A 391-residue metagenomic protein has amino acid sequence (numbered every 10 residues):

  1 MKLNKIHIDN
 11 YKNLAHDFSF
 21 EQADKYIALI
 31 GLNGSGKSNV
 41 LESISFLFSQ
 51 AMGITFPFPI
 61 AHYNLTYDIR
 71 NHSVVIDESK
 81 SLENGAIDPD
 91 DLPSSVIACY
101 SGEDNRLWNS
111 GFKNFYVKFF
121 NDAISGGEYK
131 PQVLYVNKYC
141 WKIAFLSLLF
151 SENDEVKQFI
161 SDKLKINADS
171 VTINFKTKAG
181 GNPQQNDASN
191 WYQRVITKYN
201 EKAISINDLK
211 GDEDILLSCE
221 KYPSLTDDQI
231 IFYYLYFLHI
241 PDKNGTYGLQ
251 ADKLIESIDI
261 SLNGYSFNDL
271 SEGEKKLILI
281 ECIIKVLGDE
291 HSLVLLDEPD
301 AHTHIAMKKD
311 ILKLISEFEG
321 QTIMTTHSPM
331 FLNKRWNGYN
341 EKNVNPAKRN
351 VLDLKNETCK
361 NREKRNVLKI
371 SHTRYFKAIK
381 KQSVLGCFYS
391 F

Functional and structural regions predicted by a protein language model:
M1-I60, D242-I379: Switch/communication elements of ASCE P-loop NTPase nucleotide-binding domains
A23, L41-S94: Conserved P-loop NTP-binding catalytic core
K80-R194: Electropositive, glycine-dotted interaction segments that contact anionic polymers or phosphate-rich ligands
S94-A98, S292-V294, K381-S383: Hydrophobic beta-strand segments of well-ordered beta-sheets in folded domains
G102, T326-P329, C387-F388: A short beta-strand-to-loop transition that corresponds to the Sensor-1 phosphate-sensing loop of AAA+ P-loop ATPases
S147-L293: Extended helical coiled-coil dimerization/tether regions that scaffold and oligomerize large DNA-maintenance assemblies
K377-F391: Conserved helicase/translocase motor-coupling segment
